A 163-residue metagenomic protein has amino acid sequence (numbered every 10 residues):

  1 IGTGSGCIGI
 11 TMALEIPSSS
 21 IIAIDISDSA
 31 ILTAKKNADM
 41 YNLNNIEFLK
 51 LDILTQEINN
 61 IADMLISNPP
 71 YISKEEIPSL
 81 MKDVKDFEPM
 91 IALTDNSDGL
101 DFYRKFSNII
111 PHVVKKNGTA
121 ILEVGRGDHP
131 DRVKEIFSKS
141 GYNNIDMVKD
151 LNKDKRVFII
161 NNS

Functional and structural regions predicted by a protein language model:
I1-P78, G127: Conserved SAM/SAH cofactor-binding pocket of Class I
M12, V84, F106-I110: Class I S-adenosylmethionine-dependent transferase superfamily signal
P17, N44, L80, G141-N143 (+1 more regions): Residue-level signal for beta-strand positions within conserved beta-sheet cores that form or flank
P69-P70, P89, K116, E123: Proline-centered helix-kink/hinge sites
Y71-F102: Mobile active-site "lid"/loop adjacent to the S-adenosyl-L-methionine
E75, N162-S163: Short loop segments at secondary-structure junctions
S97-N161: Conserved Class I SAM-dependent methyltransferase catalytic core
